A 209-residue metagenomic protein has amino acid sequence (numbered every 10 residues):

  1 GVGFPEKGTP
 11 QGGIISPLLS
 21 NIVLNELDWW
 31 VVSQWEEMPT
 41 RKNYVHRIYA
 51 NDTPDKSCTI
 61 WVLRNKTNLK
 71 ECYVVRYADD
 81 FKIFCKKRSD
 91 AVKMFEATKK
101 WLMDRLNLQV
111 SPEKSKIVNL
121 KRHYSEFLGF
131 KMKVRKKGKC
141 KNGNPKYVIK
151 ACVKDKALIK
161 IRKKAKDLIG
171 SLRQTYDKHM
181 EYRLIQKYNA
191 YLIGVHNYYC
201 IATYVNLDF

Functional and structural regions predicted by a protein language model:
G1-F209: Non-catalytic terminal/accessory segments
